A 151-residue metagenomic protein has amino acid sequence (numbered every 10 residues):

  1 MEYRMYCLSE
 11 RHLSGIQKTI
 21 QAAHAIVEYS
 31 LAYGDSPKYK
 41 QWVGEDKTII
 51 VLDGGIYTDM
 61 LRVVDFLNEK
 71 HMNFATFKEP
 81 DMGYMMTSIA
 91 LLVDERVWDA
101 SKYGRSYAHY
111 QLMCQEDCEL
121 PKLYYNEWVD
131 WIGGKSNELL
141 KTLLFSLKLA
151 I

Functional and structural regions predicted by a protein language model:
M1-E2, D65: Acidic-glycine-rich active-site phosphate/pyrophosphate-binding loop
E2-D35: Glycine- and Gly-Pro-enriched alpha-helical subdomains that act as flexible, kink-prone "lid/hinge" or packing modules
Y6-L8, E45-R62, N68-I151: Short basic, glycine-rich beta-strand/loop surfaces that mediate nucleic-acid
I26, V43-E45: Low-complexity, intrinsically disordered basic tails/loops
D35-V43, F77: Flexible, glycine/charged-enriched surface loops at secondary-structure junctions
